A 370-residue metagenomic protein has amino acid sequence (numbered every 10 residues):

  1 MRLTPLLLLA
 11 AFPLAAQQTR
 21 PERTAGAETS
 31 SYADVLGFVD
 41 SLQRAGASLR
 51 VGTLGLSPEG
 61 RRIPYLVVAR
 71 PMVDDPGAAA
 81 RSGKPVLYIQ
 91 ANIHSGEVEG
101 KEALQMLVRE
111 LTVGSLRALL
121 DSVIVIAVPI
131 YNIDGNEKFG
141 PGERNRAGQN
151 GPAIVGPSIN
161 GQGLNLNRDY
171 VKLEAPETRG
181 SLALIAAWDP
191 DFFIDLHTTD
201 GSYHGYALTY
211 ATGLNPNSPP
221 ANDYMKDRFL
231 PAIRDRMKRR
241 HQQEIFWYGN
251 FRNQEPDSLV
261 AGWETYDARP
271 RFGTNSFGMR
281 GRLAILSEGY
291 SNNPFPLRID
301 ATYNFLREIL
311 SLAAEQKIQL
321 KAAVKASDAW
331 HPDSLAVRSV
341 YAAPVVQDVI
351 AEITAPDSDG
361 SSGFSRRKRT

Functional and structural regions predicted by a protein language model:
M1-T4: Positively charged n-region of N-terminal signal peptides that target proteins for export
L7-A16: Hydrophobic h-region of N-terminal signal peptides that target proteins for export in Gram-negative bacteria
A16-T370: Structured catalytic-domain cores with a bias toward divalent-metal coordination
